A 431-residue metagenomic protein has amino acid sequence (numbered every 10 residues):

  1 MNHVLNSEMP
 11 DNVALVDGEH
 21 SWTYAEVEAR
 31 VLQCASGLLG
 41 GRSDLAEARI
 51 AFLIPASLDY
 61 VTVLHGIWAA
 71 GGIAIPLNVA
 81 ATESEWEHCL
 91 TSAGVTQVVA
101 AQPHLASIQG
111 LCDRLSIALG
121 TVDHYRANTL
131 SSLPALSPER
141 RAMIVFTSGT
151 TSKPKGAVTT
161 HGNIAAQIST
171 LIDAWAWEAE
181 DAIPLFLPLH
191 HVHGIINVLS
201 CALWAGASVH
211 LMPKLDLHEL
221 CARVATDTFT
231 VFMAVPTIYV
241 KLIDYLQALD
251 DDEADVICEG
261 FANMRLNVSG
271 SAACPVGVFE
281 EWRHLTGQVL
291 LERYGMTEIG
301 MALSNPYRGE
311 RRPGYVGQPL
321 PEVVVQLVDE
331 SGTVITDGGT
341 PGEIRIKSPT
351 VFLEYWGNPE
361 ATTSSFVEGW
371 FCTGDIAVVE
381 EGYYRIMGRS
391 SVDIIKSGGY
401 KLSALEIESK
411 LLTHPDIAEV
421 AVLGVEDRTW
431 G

Functional and structural regions predicted by a protein language model:
D11, N128-F146, S152-K153, A176-A182: Conserved pre-ATP/AMP-binding loop-to-beta segment of ANL
H20, A35-A81: Conserved AMP-binding/adenylate-forming
T23-A25, A142-S169: Conserved AMP-binding A3 loop
V79-L111, A127-N128, Q167-P184, D216-T230: Conserved ATP-dependent adenylate/AMP-binding module captured primarily in the ANL superfamily
A165-A182, V192-V231, K241, Y245-D252: Conserved AMP-binding/adenylation subdomain of ANL enzymes
W175, F229-A234, Y245-R312, V324: Gly/Ser/Thr-rich phosphate-binding loop
Q318-E322, T333-S365, Y383, Y400-L402: Conserved ATP/PPi-binding loop(s) of AMP-dependent carboxylate-activating enzymes
S348, L353-E354, I376-G431: AMP-binding/adenylate-forming catalytic core of the ANL superfamily
